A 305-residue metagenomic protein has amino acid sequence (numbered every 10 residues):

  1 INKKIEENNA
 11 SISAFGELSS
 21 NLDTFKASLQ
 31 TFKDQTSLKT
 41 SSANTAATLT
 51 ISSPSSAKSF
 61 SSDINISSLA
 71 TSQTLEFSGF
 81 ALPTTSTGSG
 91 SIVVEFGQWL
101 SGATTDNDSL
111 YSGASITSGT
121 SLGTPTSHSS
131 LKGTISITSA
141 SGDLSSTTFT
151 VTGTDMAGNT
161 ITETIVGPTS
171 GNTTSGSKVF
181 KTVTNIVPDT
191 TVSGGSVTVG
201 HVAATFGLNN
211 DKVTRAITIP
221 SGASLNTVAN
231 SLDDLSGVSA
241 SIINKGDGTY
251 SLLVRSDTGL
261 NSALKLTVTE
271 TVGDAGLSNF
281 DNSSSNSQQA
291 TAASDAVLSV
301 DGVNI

Functional and structural regions predicted by a protein language model:
I1, S28-S101, T184, T191 (+3 more regions): Bacterial flagellar/type III secretion structural subunits and associated motility module proteins, recognized via
I1-F25: Alpha-helical heptad-repeat coiled-coil segments that mediate oligomerization/polymerization in large
I64, F149-V151, G158-I161, I165 (+3 more regions): Extracellular/surface recognition and adhesion modules
L100-G102, D108-S109, A157-T164, K212-R215: Surface-exposed loop/edge segments in extracytoplasmic proteins
L100-T152: Autoprocessing Asn-cyclization modules and mimics
G133-I135, S177-T191: Noncatalytic modules at the cell exterior or secretory-pathway interfaces, chiefly beta-strand-rich lectin/adhesion
S139-D143, G153-D155, P188-T190, S256-T258: Non-cytosolic beta-sheet module surface loops
S145-A157, S196-A204: Short, surface-exposed beta-strand/strand-loop-strand elements in extracellular ectodomains
